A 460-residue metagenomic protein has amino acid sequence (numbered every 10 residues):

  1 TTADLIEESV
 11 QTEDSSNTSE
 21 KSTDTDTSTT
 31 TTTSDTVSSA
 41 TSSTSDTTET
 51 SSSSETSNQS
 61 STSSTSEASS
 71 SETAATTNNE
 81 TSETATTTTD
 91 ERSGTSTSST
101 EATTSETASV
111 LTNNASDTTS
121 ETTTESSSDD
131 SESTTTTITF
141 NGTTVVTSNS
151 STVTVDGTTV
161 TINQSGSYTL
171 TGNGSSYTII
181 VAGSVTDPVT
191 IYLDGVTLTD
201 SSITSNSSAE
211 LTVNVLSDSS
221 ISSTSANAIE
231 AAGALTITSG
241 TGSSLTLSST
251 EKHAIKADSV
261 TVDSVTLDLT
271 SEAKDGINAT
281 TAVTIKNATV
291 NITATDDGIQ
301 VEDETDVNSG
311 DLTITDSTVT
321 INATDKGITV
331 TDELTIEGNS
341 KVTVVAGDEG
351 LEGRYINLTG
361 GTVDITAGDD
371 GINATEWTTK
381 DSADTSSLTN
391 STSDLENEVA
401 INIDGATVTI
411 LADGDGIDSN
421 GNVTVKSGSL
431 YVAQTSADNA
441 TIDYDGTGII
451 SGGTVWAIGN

Functional and structural regions predicted by a protein language model:
T1-V37, D46-E49, E55-Q59, A68-E72 (+2 more regions): A composition-driven surface/loop motif
S63: Alpha-helical and His/Cys-centered functional microenvironments
